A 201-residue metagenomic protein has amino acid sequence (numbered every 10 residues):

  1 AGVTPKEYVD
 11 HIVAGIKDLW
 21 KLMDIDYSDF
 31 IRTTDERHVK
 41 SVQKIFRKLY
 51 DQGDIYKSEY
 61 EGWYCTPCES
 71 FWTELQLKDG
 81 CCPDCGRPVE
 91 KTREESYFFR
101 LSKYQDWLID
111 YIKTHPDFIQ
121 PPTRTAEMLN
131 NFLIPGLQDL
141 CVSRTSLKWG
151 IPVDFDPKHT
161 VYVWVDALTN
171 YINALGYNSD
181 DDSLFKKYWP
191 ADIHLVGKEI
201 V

Functional and structural regions predicted by a protein language model:
A1-I55, E69: N-terminal Rossmann-like or analogous alpha/beta NTP/dinucleotide-binding catalytic cores that position adenine
R32, R37-S41, P67, C85 (+1 more regions): Structured secondary-structure scaffolds
V42-F46, G62, Q105: Hydrophobic, well-ordered secondary-structure segments
K48, Y64, F71, C81 (+1 more regions): The −1 position to Zn-ligating cysteines in a subset of zinc-ribbon hairpins
I55-G62: Immediate flanking context of iron-sulfur cluster ligation sites
Y56, T73-Q76: Secretory-pathway extracellular proteins and peptide precursors enriched for disulfide-bonded cysteines
E61, L77-D79: Short metal-coordination and nucleic-acid-contact micro-motifs, chiefly zinc-binding Cys/His arrays
W72, V89: Cys/His-rich microdomains that often coordinate metals
